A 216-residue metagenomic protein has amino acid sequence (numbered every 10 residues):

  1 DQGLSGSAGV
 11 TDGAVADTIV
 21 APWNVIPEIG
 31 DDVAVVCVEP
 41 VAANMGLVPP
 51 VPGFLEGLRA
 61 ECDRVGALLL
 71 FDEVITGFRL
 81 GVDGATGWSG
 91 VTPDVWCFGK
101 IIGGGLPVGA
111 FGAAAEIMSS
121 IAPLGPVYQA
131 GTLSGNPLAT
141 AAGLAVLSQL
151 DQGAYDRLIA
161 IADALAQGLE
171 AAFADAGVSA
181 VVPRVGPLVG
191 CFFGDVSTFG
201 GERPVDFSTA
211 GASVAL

Functional and structural regions predicted by a protein language model:
D1-L216: Conserved N-terminal phosphate-binding loop of PLP-dependent enzymes in the Aspartate aminotransferase
